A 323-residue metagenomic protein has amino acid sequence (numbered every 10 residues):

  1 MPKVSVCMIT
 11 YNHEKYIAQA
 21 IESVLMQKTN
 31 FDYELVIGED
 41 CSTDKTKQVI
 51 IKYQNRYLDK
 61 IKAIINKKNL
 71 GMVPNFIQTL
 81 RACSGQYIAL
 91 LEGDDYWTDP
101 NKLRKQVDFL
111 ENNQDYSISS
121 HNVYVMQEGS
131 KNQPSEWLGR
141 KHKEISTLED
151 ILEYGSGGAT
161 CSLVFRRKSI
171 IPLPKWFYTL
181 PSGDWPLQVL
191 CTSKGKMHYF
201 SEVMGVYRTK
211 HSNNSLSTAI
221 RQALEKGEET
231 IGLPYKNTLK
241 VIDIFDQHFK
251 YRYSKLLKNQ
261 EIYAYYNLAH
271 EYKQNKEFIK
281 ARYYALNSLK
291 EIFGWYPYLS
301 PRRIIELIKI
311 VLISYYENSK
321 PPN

Functional and structural regions predicted by a protein language model:
P2-S5, E34, P186: Cell-envelope/extracellular polymer assembly enzymes that use nucleotide-activated donors
E22-D32: Short, acidic, metal-binding catalytic loop of nucleotide-sugar glycosyltransferases
E39-Q48, K68, E92: A conserved acidic beta->alpha catalytic loop
N66-C83, K105: Glycine-rich, basic loop-to-helix element that forms the pyrophosphate-binding segment of sugar-nucleotide handling
R81, H121, G139-K226: Conserved nucleotide-sugar donor-binding catalytic segment
I88: Short aromatic/hydrophobic "clamp" motif used to bind/position activated sugar donors
N101-P134: Conserved donor NDP-sugar-binding/catalytic core segment of glycosyltransferases
S146, D150, V203, Y207-H211 (+2 more regions): Catalytic core of nucleotide-sugar-dependent glycosyltransferases
